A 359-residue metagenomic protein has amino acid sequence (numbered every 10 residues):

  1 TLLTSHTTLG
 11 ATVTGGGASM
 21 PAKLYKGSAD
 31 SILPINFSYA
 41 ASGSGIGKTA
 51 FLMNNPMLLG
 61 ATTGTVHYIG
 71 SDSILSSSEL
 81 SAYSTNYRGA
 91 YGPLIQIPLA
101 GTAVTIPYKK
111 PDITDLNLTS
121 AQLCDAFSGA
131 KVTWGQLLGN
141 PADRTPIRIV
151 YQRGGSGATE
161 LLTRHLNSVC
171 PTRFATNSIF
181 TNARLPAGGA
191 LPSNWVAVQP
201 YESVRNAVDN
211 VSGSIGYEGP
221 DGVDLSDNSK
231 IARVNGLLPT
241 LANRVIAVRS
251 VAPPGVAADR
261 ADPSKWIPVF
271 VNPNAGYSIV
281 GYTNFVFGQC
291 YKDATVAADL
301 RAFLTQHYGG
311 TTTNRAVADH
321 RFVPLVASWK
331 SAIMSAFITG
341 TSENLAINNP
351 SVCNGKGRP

Functional and structural regions predicted by a protein language model:
T8-V13, G27-S31, Q136-T145, A258-P359: Extracellular/periplasmic juxtamembrane helices and adjacent flexible linkers that interface with membrane partners
L9-G135, V196, Y201-D209, I215-S226: N-terminal segment of the mature folded domain
S28-L33, N55-L59, S73, Y108-K110 (+11 more regions): Sec/Tat-exported extracytoplasmic proteins
S31, G43-G60, G155-V256: Ligand-binding pocket segment of bilobal, Venus flytrap-like solute-binding proteins
A61-T62, R88-Y91, I97-G101, N117 (+5 more regions): Extracellular/periplasmic catalytic domains that process cell-envelope and extracellular macromolecules
G101-I106, D112, P146-I147, A242-P254 (+2 more regions): Small-molecule pocket liners
G101-K109, I113-W195: Extracytoplasmic ligand-binding site segments that recognize negatively charged/polar headgroups
